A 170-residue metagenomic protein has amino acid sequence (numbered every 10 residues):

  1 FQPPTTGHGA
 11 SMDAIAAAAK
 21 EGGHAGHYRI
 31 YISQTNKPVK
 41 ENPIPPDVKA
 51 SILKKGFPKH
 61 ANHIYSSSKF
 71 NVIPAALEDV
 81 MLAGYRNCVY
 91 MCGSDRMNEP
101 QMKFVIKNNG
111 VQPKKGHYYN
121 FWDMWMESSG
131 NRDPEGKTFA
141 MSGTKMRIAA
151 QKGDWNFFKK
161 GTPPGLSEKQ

Functional and structural regions predicted by a protein language model:
F1-Q170: Nucleotidyltransferase catalytic core that binds NTPs
